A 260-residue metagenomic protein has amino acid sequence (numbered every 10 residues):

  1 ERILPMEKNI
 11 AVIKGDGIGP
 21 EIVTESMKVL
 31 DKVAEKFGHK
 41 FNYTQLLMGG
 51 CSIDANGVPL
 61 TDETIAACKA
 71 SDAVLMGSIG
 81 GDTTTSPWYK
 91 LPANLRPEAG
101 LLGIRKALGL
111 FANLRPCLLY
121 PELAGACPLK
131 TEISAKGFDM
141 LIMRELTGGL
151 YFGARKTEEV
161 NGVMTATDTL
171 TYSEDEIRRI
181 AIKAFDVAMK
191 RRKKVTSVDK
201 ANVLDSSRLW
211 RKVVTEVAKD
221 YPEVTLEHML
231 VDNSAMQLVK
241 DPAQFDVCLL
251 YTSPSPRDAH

Functional and structural regions predicted by a protein language model:
E1-P5: Short, Lys/Arg-enriched N-terminal segments with co-localized hydrophobic residues within the first ~10-30 amino acids
M6-F37, F41-N42: N-terminal phosphate-binding or glycine-rich loops at protein starts, especially the Walker A/P-loop of NTPases
V12, I18-M27, G162-L230: Glycine-rich phosphate/diphosphate-binding loop of Rossmann-like nucleotide-binding domains
D16-G19, D72, M143, A184 (+1 more regions): Buried hydrophobic positions in well-ordered alpha/beta secondary-structure cores of metabolic enzymes
K40-T61: N-terminal beta-loop-helix "entrance" segment that forms/cooperates in small-molecule cofactor or anionic ligand
D54-E159, V163-T167: N-terminal glycine-rich phosphate/adenylate-binding segment common to multiple enzyme folds
D54-V58, E63-A66, M229-Q244: A structured beta-alpha segment of the ubiquitous adenosine-cofactor-binding alpha/beta core
Y251-H260: Single conserved hydrophobic/aromatic residue that forms the stacking wall/gate of nucleotide- or nucleobase-binding
